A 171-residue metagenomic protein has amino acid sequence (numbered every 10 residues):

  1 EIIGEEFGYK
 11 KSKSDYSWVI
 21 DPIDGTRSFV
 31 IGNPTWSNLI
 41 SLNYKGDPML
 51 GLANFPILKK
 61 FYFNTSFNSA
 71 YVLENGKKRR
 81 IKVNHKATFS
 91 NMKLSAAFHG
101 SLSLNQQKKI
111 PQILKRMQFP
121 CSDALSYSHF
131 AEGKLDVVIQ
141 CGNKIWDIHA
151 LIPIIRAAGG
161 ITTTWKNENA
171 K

Functional and structural regions predicted by a protein language model:
E1-S17: N-terminal assembly/interaction segments in proteins that build large macromolecular machines
I2, T26, F55, N64-T65 (+3 more regions): Residue-level signal for inorganic ion chemistry
E5-E6, D21-D24, D136, D147: Acidic active-site catalytic centers that drive phospho-/nucleotidyl reactions and related ester hydrolyses
K13-Y71: DPxDG-like acidic metal-binding loop motif
N33, N54, F67, G76 (+2 more regions): Residue-level structural signal for beta-strand termini and adjacent loop
G46, G76-R79: Acidic, low-complexity central loop/insert segments
K82-K171: An extended, acidic
